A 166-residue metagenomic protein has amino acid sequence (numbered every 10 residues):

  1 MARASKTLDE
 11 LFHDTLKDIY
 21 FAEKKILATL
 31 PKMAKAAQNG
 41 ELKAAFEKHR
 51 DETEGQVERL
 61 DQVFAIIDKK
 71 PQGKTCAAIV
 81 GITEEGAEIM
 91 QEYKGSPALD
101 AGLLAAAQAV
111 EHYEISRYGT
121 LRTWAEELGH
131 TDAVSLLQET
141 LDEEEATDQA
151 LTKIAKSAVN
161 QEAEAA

Functional and structural regions predicted by a protein language model:
M1-A166: Amphipathic alpha-helical hairpins
